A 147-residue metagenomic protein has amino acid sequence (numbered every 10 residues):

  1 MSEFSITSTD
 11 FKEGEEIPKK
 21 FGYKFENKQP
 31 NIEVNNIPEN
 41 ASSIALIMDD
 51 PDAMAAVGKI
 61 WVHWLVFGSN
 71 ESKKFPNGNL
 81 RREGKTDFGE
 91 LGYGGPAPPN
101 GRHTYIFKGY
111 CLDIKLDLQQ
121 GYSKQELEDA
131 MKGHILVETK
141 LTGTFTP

Functional and structural regions predicted by a protein language model:
M1-P147: N-terminus-centered regions that define maturation/targeting leaders and the start of the first functional domain
